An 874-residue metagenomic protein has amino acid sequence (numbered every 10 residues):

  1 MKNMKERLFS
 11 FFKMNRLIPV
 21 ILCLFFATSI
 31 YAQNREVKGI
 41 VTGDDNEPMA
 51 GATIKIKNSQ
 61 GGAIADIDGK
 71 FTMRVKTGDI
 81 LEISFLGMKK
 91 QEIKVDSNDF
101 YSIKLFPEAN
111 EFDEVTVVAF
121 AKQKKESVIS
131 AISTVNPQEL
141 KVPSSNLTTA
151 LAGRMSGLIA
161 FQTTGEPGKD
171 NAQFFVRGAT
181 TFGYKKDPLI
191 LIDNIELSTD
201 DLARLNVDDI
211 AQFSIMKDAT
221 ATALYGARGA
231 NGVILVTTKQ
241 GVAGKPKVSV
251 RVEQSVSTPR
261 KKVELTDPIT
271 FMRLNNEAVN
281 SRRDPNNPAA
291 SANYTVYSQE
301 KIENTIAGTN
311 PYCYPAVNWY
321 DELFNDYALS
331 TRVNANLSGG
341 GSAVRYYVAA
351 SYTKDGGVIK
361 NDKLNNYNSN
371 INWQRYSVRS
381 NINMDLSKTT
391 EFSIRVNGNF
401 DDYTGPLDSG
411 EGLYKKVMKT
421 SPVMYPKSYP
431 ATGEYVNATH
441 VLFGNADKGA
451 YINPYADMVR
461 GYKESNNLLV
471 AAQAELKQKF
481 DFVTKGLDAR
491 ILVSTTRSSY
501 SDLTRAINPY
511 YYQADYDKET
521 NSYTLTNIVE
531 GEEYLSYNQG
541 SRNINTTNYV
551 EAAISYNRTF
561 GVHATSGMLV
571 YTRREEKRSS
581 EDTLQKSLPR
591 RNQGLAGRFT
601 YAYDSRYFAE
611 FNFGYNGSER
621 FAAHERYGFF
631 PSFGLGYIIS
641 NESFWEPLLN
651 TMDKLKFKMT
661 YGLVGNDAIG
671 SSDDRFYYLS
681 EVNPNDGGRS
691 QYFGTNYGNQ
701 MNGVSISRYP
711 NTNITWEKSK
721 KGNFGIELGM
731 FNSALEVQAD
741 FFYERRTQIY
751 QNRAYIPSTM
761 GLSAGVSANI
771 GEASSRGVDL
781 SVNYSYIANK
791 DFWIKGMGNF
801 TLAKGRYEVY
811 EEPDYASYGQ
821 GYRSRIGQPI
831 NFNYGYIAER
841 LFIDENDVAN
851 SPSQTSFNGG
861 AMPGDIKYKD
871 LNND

Functional and structural regions predicted by a protein language model:
K2-V378, F392, N872-N873: Short, small/polar-rich motifs associated with maturation and membrane association, primarily at protein termini
N46, G69, N194, G433 (+4 more regions): Detector for glycine-centered tight turns/loop "hinges" at secondary-structure junctions
P48, Q60, K89-E92, E196 (+6 more regions): Short, solvent-exposed loop/turn motifs
N58-Q60, G87, N194, A438 (+3 more regions): Residue-level detection of beta-strand-connecting loop/turn positions
D187, N381-T390, V396-F400, S409 (+5 more regions): Extracellular/periplasmic, surface-exposed regions of secreted and cell-surface proteins
S249-T309, D408-S409, S785-D874: Conserved small-residue
A289-N318, R332, Y414-Y451: Acidic, glycine-rich flexible loop segments
